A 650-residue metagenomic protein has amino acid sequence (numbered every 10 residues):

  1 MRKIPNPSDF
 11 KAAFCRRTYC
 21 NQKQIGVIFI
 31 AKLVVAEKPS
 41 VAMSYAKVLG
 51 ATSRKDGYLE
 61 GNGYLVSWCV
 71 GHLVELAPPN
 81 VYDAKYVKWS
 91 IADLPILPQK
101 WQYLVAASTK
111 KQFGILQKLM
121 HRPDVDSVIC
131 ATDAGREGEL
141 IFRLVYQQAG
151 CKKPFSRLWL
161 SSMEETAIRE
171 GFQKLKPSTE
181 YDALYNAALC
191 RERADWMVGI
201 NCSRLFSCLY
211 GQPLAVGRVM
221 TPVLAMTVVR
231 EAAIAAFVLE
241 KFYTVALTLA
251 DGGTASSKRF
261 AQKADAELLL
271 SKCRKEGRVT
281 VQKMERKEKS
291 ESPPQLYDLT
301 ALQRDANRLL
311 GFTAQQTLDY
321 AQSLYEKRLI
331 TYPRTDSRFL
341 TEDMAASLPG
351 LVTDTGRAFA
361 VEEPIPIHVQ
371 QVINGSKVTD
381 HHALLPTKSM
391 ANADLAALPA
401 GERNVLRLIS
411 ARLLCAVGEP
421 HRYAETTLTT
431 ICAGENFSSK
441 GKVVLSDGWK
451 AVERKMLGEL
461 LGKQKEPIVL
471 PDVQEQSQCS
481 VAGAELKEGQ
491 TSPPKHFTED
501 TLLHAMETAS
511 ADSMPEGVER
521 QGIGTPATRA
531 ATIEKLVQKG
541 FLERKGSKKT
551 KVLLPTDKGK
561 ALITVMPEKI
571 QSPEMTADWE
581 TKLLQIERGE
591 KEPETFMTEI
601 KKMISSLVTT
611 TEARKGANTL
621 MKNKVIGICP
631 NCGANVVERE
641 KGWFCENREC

Functional and structural regions predicted by a protein language model:
F10, F14, T18-E192, W196 (+2 more regions): Intrinsically disordered, low-complexity regulatory segments
G26-L33, T109, M120, Q148 (+6 more regions): Basic, low-complexity terminal or inter-domain segments flanking catalytic cores
F29, P79, D124-I129, A250-K272 (+1 more regions): OB-fold/S1-family RNA-binding modules
K55-Y86, T221-D265, L414-I468, E640-R648: Structured, non-catalytic alpha/beta "coupling" segments that mediate domain-domain communication and provide generic
W101, P123, E165-L249, R286-S290: C-terminal or mid-to-C-terminal helical accessory/interaction module adjacent to the motor/catalytic core
T179, K263-Y297, Q303: Metal- or metallocofactor-binding catalytic centers and their adjacent structured scaffolds across diverse enzyme
